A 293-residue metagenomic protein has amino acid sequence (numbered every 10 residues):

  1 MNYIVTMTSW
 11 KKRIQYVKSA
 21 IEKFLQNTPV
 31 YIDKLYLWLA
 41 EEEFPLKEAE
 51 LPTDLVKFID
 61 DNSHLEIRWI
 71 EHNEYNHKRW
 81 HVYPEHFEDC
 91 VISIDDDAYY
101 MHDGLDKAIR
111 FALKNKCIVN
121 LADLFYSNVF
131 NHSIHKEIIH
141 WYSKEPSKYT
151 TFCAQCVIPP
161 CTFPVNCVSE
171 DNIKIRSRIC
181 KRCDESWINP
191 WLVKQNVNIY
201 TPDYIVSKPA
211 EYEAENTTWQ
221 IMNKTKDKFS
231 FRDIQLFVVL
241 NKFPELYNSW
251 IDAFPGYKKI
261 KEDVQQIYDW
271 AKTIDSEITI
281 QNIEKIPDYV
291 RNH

Functional and structural regions predicted by a protein language model:
N2-T6, K34, W187: Cell-envelope/extracellular polymer assembly enzymes that use nucleotide-activated donors
I4-K12, N27: A conserved hydrophobic helix/loop-capping motif in glycosyltransferases and polysaccharide synthases
T8, Q15-A20, I173-H293: C-terminal catalytic/acceptor-binding lobe
E22-I32: Short, acidic, metal-binding catalytic loop of nucleotide-sugar glycosyltransferases
A40-H86: Active-site-proximal specificity loops/subdomain of glycosyltransferases
F87-D89, K114: Active-site acidic short loop of glycosyltransferases
D89-Y99: Short beta-strand-to-loop acidic/aromatic patch adjacent to the donor-nucleotide binding site
Y99-I173: Conserved catalytic core of nucleotide-sugar-dependent glycosyltransferases
